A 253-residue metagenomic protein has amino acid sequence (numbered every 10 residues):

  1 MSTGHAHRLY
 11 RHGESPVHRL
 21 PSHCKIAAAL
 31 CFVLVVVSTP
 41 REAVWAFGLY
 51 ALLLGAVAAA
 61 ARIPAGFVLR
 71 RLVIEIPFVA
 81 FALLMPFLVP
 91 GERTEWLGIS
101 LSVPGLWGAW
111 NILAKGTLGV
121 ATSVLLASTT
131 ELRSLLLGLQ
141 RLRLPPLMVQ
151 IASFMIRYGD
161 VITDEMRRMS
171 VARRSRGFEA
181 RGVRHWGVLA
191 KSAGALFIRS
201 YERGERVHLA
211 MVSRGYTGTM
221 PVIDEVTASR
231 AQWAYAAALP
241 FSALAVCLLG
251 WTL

Functional and structural regions predicted by a protein language model:
M1-E42, A46-A60, I162-L253: Transmembrane alpha-helix interface motif
R62-R70: Membrane-interface helix-boundary motifs at transmembrane edges
P64, S102, S229-R230: A diffuse structural propensity rather than consistent per-protein peaks
V68, S128, Y158, L196-R203: Histidine kinase transmitter module recognition
R71-E179: Juxtamembrane/interface alpha-helical elements of multi-pass membrane proteins
